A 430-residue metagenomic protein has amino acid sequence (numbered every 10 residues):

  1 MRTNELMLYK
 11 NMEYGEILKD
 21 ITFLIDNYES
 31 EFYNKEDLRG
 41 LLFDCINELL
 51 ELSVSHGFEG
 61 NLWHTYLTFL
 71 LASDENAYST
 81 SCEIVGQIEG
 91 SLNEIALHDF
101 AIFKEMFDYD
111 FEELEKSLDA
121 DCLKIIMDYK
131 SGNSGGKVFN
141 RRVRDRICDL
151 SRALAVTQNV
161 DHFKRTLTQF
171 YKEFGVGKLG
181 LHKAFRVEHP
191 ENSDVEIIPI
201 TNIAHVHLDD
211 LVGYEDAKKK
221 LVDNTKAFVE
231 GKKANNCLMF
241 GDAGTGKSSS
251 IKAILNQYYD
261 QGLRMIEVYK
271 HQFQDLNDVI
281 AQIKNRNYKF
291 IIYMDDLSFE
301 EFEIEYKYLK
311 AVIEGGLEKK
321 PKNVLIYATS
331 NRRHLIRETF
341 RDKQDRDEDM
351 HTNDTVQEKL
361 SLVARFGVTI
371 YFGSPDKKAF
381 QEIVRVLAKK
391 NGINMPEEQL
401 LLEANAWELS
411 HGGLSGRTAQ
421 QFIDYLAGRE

Functional and structural regions predicted by a protein language model:
M1-L154: Intrinsically disordered, low-complexity N-terminal extensions of AAA+/P-loop NTPases that precede the structured
N133-I197: Interdomain "pre-motor" coupling segment immediately N-terminal to P-loop NTPase/helicase cores
L150-A155, E196-K219: Dynamic helix-loop-helix/coil hinge segments at AAA+ ATPase domain boundaries and subdomain interfaces
P199-N202, K226-A234: Phosphate-binding P-loop
N236-K270, D278-N285: Walker A/P-loop
N285, E300-M350, D354: Conserved catalytic/switch belt of AAA+ P-loop NTPases
D347-L360, G367-A379: Conserved AAA+ ATPase "SRH/arginine-finger" region at the nucleotide-binding site
T369, G373-E430: C-terminal alpha-helical "lid" subdomain
